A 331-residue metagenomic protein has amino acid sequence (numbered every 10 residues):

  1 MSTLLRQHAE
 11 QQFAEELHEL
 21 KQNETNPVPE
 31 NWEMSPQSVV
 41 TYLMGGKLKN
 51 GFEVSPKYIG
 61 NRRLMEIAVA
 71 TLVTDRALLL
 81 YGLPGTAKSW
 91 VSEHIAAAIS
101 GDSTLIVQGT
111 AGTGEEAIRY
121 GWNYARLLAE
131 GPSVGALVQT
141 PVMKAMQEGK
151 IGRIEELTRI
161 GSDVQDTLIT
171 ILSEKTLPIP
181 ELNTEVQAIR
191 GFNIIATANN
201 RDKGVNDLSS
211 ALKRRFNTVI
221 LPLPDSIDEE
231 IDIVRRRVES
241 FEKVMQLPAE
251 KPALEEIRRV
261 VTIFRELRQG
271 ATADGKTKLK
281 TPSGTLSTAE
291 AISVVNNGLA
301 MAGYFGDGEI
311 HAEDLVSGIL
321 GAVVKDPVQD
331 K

Functional and structural regions predicted by a protein language model:
S2-Q246: AAA+ P-loop NTPase catalytic core and its hallmark functional loops
S35-P36, S209, P224-S226, E250-A253 (+3 more regions): General structural signal for secondary-structure boundaries
D75, D102, A129, V219 (+4 more regions): Amphipathic alpha-helical interaction segments
V91, E266, G321-K325: A short structural micro-motif
R159, R214, D274, Q329-K331: Proteins with a high burden of low-complexity, intrinsically disordered sequence enriched in S/T/G/P/A and R, requiring
I171, I263, S317-G318: Short acidic/histidine-centered micro-motifs embedded in hydrophobic/aromatic stretches that mark compact functional
I231, V238-I310, D314: Conserved AAA+ ATPase small/helical "lid" subdomain
G303-K331: C-terminal engagement/docking regions of AAA+ P-loop ATPases
